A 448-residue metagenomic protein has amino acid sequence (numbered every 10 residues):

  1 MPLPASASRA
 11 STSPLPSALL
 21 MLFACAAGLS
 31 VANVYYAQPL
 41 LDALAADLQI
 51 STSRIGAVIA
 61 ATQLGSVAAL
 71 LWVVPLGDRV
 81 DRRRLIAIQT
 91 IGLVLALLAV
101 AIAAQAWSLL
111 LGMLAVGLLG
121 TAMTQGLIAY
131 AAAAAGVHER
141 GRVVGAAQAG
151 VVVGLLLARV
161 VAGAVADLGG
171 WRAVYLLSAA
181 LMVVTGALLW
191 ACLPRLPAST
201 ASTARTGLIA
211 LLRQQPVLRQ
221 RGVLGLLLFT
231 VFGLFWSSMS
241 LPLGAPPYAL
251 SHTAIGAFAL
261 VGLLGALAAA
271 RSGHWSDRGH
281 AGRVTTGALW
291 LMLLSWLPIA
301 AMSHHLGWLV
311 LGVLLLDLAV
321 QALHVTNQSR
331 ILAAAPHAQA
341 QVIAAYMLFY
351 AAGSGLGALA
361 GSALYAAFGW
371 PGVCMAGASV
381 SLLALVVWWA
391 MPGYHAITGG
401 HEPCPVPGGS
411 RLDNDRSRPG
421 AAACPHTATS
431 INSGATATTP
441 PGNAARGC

Functional and structural regions predicted by a protein language model:
A7-T12, P194-G222: Juxtamembrane intracellular "pre-TM" segments in multi-pass secondary transporters
Q49, D81, I102-W107, M302-S303: Helix-breaking motifs and short loop linkers at transmembrane-helix boundaries and internal kinks in secondary membrane
A68-A104: Conserved MFS/SLC helix-loop-helix module at the cytosolic interface between two early adjacent transmembrane helices
A69-D81, A268-H280, Y365: Helix-to-loop junctions at the C-terminal end of transmembrane segments in multipass secondary transporters
A96, W107-A115, G307-L315: Paired small-residue
L114-G150: Cytoplasmic helix-loop-helix junction between adjacent transmembrane helices in 12-TM secondary transporters
A146-A191: Helix-loop-helix hairpin linking two adjacent transmembrane segments in secondary transporters
R283-H324: C-terminal transmembrane helical hairpin of 12-TM major facilitator-type secondary transporters
